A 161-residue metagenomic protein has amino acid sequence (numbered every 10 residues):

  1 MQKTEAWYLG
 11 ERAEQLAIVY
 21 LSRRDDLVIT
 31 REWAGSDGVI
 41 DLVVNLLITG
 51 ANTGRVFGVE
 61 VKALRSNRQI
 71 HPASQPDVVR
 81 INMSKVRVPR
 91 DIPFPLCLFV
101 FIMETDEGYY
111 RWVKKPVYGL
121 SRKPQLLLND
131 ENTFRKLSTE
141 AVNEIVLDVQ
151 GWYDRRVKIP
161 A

Functional and structural regions predicted by a protein language model:
M1-G38, V43-A161: Mixed-charge (Asp/Glu-Lys/Arg
